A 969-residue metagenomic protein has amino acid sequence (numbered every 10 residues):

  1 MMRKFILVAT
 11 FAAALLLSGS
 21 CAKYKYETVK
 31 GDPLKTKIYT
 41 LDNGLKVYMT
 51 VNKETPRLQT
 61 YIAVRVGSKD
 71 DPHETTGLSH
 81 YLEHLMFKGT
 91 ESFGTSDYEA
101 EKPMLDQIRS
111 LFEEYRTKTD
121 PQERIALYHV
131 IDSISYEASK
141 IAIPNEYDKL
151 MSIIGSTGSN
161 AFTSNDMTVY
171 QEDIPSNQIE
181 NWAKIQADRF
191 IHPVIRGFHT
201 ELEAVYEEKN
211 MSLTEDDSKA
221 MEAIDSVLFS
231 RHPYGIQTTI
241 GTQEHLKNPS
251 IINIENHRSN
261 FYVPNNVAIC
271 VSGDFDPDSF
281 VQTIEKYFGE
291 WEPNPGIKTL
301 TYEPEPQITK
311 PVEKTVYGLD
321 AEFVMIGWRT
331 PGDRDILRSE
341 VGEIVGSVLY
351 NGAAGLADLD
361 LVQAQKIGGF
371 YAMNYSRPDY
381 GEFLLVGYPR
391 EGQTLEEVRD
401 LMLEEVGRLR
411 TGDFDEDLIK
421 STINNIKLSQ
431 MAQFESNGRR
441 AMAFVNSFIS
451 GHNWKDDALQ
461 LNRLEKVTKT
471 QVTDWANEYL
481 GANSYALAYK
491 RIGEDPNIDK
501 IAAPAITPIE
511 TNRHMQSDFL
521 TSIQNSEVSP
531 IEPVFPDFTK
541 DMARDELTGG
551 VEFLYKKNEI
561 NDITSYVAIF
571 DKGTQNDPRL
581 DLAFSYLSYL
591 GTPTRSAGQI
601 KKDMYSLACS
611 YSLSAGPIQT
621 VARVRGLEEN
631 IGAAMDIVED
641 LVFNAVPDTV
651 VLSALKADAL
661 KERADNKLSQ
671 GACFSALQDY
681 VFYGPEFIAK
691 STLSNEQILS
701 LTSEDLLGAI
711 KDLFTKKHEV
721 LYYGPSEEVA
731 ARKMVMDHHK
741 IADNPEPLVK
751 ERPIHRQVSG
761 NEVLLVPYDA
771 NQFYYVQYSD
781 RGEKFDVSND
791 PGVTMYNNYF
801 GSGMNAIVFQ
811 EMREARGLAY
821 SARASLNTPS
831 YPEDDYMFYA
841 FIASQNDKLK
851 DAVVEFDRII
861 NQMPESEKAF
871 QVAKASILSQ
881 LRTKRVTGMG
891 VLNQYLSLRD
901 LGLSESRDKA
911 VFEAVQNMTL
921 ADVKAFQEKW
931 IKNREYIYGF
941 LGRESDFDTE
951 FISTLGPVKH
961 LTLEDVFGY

Functional and structural regions predicted by a protein language model:
M1-F5: Positively charged n-region of N-terminal signal peptides that target proteins for export
A9-S18: Bacterial N-terminal signal peptides
C21-M49, D276-Y317, E322-F323, W328 (+8 more regions): Proteolytic maturation boundary segments
T50, T55-S68, G77-S79, T95-D188 (+16 more regions): M16 family metallopeptidases and their MPP-like homologs
D188-I195, Y287-P295, L403-D413, E639-P647 (+3 more regions): A common structural junction motif
G197-L202, S218-K219, A223-D225, I236-Q237 (+3 more regions): Hydrophobic, small-residue-rich alpha-helical packing segments that form membrane-like cores
